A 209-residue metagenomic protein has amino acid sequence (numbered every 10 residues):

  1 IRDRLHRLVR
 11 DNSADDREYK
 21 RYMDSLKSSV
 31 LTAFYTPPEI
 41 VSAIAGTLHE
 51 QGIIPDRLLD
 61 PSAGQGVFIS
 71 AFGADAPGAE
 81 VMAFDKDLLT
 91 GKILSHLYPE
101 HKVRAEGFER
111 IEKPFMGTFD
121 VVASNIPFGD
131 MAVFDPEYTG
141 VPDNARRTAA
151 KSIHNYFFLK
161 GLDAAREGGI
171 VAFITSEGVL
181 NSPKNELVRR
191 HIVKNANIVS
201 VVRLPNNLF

Functional and structural regions predicted by a protein language model:
I1-L97, H101: Class I S-adenosyl-L-methionine
L31, P142-A150: Surface-exposed cleft-lining segments at the edges of enzyme active sites
T36-P37, K113, N206: Generic structural "secondary-structure junction" signal
V41-Q51, R57-A74, A83, L94 (+4 more regions): Conserved proline-anchored active-site loop of SAM-dependent methyltransferases that bridges a beta-strand
D75-A76, E100-H101, Y138-P142, V188-H191: Glycine-rich, phosphate-binding/catalytic loops in enzymes
E80, H101-R104, N197-S200: Conserved beta-strand segments of alpha/beta enzyme cores
K86-L88, A149-N207: Conserved Class I SAM-dependent methyltransferase catalytic core
R104-F108, V202-P205: Short loop/edge segments at beta-strand edges and connector loops that shape dinucleotide/nucleotide cofactor-binding
